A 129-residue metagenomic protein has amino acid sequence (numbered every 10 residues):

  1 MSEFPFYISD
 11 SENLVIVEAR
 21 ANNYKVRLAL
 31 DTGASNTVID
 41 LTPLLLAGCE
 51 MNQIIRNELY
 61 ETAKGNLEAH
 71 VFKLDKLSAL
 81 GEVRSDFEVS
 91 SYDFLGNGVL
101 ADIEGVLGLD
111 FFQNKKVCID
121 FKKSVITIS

Functional and structural regions predicted by a protein language model:
M1-S129: Pepsin/retropepsin-fold aspartyl endopeptidases
